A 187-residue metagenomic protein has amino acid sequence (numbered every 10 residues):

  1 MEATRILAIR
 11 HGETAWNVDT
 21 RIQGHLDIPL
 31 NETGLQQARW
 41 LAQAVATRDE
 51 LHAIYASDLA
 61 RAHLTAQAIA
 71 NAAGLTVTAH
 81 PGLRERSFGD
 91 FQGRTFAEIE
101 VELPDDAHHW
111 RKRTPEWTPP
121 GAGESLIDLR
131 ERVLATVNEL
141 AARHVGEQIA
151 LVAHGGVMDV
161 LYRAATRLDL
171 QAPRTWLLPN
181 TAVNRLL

Functional and structural regions predicted by a protein language model:
E2-L7, A53: Extreme N-terminal starter segment of soluble prokaryotic enzymes
I6, G146-V152: Residue-level preference for the first positions of well-ordered beta-strands
G12, G155: Active-site metal-binding loops of divalent metal-dependent hydrolases
E13-T76: Active-site-proximal alpha-helix that buttresses catalytic centers in soluble enzyme cores
T47-E50, L140-E147: Glycine-rich phosphate-binding loop signature in dinucleotide/nucleotide-binding domains
A56-S57, E131, V152-A153: Short beta-strand scaffold positions
N71-R132, T175, L187: Phosphate-handling substructures
D169-L187: Domain-level recognition of soluble alpha/beta enzyme cores, biased toward histidine phosphatases/phosphomutases
